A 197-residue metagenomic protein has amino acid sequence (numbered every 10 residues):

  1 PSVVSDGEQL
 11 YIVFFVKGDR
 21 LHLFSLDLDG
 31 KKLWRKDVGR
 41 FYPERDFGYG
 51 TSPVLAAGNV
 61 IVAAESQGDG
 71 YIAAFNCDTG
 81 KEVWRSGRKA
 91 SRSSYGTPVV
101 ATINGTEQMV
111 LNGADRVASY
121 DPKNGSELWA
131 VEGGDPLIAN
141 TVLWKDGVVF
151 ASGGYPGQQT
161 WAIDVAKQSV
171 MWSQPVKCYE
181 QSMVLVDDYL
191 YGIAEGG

Functional and structural regions predicted by a protein language model:
P1-G197: Noncatalytic, solvent-exposed loop/strand surfaces of beta-propeller-type extracellular/periplasmic domains
